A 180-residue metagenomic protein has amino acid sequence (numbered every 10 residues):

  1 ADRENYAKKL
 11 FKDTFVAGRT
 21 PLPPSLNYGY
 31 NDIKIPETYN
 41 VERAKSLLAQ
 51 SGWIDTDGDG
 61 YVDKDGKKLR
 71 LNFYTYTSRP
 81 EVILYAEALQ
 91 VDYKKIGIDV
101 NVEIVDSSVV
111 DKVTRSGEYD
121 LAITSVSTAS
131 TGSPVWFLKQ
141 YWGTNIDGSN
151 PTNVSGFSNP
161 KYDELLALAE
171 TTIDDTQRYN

Functional and structural regions predicted by a protein language model:
A1-V91, S158: Append "and occasionally in soluble cytosolic enzymes with long acidic Gly/Pro-rich linkers
A7-K8, S46, I96-V110, F137-N180: Extracytoplasmic/peripheral linker and loop segments enriched in polar/acidic and small residues with frequent Thr/Pro
F11, A49, T114-R115, E170: Alpha-helix boundary recognition
G18-R19, P23-N27, V135-K139, P151-V154: Generic secondary-structure boundary/loop-capping signal
Y76-S78, V105-S107, S127: An acidic- and aromatic-residue-enriched active-site/binding cleft used to recognize and process polar
E87-I96, S108-Y119: Short helices/loops that flank or line small-molecule/ion binding pockets
D120-S125: Paired acidic/hydrophobic, glycine-rich loop segments that form the ligand-binding mouth/hinge of periplasmic-binding
T128-S133: A ligand-binding cleft/hinge motif common to bilobed small-molecule-binding domains
